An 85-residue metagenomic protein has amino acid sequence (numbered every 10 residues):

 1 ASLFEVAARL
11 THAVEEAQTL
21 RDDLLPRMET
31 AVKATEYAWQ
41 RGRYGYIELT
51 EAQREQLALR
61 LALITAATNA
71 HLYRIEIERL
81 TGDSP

Functional and structural regions predicted by a protein language model:
A1-A62, N69-L80: Amphipathic alpha-helical coiled-coil segments
D83: Small/polar (Gly/Ser/Thr/Ala-rich) solvent-exposed segments that form structured loops/beta-strands/short helices used
